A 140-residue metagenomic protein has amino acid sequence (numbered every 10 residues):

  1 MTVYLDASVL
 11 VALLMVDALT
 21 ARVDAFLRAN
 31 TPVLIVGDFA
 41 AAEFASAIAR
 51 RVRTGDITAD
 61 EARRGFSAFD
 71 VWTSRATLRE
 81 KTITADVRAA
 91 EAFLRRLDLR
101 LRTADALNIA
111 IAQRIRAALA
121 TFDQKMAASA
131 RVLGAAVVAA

Functional and structural regions predicted by a protein language model:
M1-A40, R51-G65, V132-L133, V138: Short, well-structured N-terminal submotif of metal-dependent ribonuclease cores
T2, G37, R88, L107-A140: Acidic, PIN/NYN-like endoribonuclease modules and their adjacent C-terminal/linker elements
S8, D17, D38, T84 (+2 more regions): Alpha-helix N-cap/helix-start capping motif
T20, A41-A45, T84-V87, M126-A127: Alpha-helix N-cap/helix-start and coil->helix boundary motif
A41, G65-L97: Acidic catalytic patch
S46-R53, R114: Short glycine/serine- and small hydrophobic-enriched flexible loop segments
